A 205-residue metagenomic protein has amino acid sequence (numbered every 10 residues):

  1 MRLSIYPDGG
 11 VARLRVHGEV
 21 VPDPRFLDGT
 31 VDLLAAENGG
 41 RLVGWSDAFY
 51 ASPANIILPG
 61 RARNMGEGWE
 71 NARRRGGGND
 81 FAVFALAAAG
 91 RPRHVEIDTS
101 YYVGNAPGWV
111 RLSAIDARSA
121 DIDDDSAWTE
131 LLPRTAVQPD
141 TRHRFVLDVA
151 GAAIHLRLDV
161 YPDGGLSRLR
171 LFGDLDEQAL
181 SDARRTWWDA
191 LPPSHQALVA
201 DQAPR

Functional and structural regions predicted by a protein language model:
M1-D32, G151-Q178: Hydrophobic, ordered structural segments
M1-G9, N79, L86-G90, W128-L166: Beta-sandwich interaction modules
G9, S100-G108: Extended, low-complexity, turn-rich repeat/linker tracts enriched in Gly/Pro/Ser/Thr and Asp/Glu that occur
H17-A87, V103-N105, L175-R205: Disordered, acidic Ser/Thr/Pro-rich linker "stalks" and the adjacent N-terminal cap of the next globular domain
V21, D116-D121: Short loop/turn segments immediately following beta-strands, especially the blade-tip and inter-blade linker loops
N55-R74, D121-L147: Intrinsic, low-complexity N-terminal interaction/targeting segments
V110-L112: Short beta-strand elements bearing conserved aromatic residues within extracellular beta-rich modules
